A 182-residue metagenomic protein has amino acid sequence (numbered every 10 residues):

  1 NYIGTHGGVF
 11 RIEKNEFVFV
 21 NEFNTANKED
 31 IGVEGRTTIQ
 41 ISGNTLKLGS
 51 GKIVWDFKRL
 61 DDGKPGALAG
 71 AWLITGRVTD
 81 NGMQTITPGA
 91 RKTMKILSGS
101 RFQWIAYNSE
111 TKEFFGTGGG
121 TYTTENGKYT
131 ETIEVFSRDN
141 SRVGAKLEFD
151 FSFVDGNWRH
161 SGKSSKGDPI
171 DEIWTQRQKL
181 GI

Functional and structural regions predicted by a protein language model:
N1-T117, E125-I182: Lipid interaction determinants
